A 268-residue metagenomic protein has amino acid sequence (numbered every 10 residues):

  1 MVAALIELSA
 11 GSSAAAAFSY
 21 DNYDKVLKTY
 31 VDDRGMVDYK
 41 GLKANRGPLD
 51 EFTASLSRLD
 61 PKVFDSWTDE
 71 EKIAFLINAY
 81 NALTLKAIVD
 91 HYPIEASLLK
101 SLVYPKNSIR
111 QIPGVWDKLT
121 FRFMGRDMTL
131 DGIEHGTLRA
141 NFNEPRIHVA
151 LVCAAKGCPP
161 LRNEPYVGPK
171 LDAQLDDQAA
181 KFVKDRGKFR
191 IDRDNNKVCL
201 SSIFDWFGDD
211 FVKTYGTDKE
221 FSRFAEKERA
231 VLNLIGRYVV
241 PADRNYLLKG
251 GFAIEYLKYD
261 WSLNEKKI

Functional and structural regions predicted by a protein language model:
M1-E7: Bacterial N-terminal signal peptides
G11-A16: Sec/Tat signal peptide C-region and signal peptidase I cleavage site
A17-I77, N81-I268: Interaction/scaffold regions that mediate signaling and macromolecular assembly across diverse proteins
